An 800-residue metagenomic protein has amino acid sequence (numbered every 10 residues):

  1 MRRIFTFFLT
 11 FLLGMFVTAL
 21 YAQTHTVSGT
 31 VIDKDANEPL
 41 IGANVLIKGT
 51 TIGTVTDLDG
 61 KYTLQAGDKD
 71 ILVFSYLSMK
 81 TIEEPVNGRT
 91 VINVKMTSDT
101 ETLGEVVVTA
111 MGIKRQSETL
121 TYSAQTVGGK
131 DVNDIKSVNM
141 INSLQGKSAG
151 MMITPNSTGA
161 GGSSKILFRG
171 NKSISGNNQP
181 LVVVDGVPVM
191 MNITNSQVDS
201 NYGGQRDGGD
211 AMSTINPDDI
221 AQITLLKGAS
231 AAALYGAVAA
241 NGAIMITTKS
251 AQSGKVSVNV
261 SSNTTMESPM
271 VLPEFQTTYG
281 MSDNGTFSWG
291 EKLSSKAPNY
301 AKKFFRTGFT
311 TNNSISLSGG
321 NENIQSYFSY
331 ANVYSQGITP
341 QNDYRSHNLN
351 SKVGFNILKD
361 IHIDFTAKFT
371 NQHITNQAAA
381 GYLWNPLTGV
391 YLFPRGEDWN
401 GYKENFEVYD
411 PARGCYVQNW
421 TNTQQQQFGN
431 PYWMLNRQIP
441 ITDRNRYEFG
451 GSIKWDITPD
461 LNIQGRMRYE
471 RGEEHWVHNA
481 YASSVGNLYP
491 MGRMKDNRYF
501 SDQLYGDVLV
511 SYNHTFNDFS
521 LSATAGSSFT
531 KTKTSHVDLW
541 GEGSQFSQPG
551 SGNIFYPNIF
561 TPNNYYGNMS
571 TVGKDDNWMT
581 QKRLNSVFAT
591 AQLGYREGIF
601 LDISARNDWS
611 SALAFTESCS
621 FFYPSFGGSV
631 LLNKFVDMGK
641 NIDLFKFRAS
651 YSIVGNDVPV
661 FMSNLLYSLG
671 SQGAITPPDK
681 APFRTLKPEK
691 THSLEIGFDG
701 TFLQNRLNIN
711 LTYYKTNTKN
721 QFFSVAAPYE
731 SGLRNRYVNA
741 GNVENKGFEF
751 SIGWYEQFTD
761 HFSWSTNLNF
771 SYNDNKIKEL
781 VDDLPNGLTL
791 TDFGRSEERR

Functional and structural regions predicted by a protein language model:
R2-L9, M15-N350, F355-L358, H362-D364 (+5 more regions): Short, small/polar-rich motifs associated with maturation and membrane association, primarily at protein termini
V107, T126, M152, L167 (+15 more regions): Structured core elements
Q179, G290, G308-T311, S346-H347 (+4 more regions): Extracellular/periplasmic, surface-exposed regions of secreted and cell-surface proteins
M191, Y327, S335-I338, L488 (+2 more regions): Short small-residue beta-strand/loop micro-motif enriched in glycine and branched aliphatics
I193, I374-F393, L780-L784: Low-complexity intrinsically disordered tracts that form flexible linkers/tails across taxa
T310-T311, Y382-W433, R437: Acidic, glycine-rich flexible loop segments
